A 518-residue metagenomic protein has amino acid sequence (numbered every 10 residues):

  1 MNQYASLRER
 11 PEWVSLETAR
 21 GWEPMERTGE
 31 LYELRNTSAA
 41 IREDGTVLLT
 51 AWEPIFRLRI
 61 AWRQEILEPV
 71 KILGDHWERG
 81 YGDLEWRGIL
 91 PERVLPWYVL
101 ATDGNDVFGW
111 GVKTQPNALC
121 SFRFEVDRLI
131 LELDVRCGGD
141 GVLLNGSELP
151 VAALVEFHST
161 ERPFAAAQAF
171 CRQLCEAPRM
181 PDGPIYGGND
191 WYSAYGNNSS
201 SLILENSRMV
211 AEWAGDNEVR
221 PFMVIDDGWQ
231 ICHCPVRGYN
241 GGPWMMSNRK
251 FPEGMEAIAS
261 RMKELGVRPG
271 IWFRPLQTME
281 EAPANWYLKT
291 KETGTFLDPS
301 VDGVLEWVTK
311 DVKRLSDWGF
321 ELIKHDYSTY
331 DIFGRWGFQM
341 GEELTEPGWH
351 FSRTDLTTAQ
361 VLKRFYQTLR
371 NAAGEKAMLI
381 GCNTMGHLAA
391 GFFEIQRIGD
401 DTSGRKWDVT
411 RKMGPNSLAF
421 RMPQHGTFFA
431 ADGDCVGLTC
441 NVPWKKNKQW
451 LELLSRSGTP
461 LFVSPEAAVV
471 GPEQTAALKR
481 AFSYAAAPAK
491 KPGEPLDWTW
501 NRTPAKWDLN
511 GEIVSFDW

Functional and structural regions predicted by a protein language model:
M1-F222, L322: Carbohydrate-recognition beta-sandwich/jelly-roll modules in extracellular/periplasmic carbohydrate-active proteins
W22-M25, T37, V70, W77 (+4 more regions): Short glycine-aromatic motifs
D44, W52-P54, L265-V267, E375 (+1 more regions): Short glycine/proline-enriched coil/turn segments at helix->beta-strand junctions
W97-Y98, V219-C440, Q474: Aromatic- and carboxylate-enriched substrate-binding clefts and catalytic-loop regions of carbohydrate-active enzymes
C120, C137, F157, C171 (+6 more regions): Generic recognition of cysteine residues
D134-R136, N145-V151, N189, S199 (+1 more regions): Active-site-proximal substrate-binding groove within the catalytic cores of carbohydrate-active enzymes
F157-S159, E212-A214, G348-W349, S403-W407 (+2 more regions): Glycine-rich loops and low-complexity Gly/Arg-rich segments that provide flexible linkers or classic glycine-based
S199-W213, D302-S316, N447-K448: Short, acidic/polar
